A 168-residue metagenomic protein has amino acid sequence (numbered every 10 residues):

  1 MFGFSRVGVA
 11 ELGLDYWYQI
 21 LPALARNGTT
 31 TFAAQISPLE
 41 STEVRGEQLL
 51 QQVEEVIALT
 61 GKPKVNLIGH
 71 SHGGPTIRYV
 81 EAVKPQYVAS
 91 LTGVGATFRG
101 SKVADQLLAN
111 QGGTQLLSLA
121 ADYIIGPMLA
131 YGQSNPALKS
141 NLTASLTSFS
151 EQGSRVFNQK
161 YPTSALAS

Functional and structural regions predicted by a protein language model:
M1-V65, G113-Y123: Active-site catalytic motif of lipid deacylating hydrolases and related acyltransferases
G13, P136, Y161-P162: Short, flexible coil/linker elements and helix-boundary hinge sites characteristic of intrinsically disordered
E47-R155: Serine-dependent carboxylesterase/thioesterase catalytic core of lipase-like alpha/beta-hydrolase/SGNH enzymes
E151-S168: Glycine-rich, aromatic-lined ligand/substrate-binding cores of catalytic and carbohydrate-binding domains
